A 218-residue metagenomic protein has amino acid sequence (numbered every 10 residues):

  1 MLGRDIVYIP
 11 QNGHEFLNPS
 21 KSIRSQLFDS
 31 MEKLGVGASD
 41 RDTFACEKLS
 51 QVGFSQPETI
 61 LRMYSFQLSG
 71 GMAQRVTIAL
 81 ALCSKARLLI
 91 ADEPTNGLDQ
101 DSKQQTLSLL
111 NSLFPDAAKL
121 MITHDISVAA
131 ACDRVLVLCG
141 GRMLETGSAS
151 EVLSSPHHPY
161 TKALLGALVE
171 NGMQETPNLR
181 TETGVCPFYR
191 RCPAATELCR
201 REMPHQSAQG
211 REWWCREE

Functional and structural regions predicted by a protein language model:
M1-V7, S25, K33, E151-P156: ABC ATPase NBD coupling module
N12, P19-K33: Q-loop/switch helix immediately C-terminal to the Walker
D40-T59: Conserved ABC ATPase "signature" region
M63-L68, M72: Conserved ABC ATPase signature
C83-R87, D116: A short, proline-enriched helix->beta-strand linker immediately N-terminal to the Walker B motif in ABC-type P-loop
P94-G172: P-loop NTP-binding/switch modules centered on Walker-like glycine-rich loops
G147-E218: Charged, flexible cofactor/metal-binding loops and thiol motifs
